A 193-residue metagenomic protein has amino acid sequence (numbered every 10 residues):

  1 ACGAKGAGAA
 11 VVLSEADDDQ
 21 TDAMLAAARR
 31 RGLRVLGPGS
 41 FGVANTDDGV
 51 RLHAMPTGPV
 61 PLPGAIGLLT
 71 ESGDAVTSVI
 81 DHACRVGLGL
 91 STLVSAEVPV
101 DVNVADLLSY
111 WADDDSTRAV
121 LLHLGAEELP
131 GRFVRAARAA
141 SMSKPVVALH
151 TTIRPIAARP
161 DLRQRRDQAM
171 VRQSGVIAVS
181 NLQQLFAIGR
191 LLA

Functional and structural regions predicted by a protein language model:
A1-A193: Catalytic-core regions of core metabolic enzymes, especially those transforming organic acids/acyl-group intermediates
